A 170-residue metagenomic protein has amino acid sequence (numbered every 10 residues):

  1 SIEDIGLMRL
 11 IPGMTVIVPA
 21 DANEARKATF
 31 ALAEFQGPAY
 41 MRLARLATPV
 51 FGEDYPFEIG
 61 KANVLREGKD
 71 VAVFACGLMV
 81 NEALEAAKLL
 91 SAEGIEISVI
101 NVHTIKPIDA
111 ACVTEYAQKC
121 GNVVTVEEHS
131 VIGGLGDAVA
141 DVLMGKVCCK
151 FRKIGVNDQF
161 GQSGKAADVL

Functional and structural regions predicted by a protein language model:
S1-E34: Conserved thiamine diphosphate
L32-P38, V139: Glycine- and acidic-residue-enriched helix-capping/beta->alpha junction motif
R42-L170: Thiamine diphosphate
